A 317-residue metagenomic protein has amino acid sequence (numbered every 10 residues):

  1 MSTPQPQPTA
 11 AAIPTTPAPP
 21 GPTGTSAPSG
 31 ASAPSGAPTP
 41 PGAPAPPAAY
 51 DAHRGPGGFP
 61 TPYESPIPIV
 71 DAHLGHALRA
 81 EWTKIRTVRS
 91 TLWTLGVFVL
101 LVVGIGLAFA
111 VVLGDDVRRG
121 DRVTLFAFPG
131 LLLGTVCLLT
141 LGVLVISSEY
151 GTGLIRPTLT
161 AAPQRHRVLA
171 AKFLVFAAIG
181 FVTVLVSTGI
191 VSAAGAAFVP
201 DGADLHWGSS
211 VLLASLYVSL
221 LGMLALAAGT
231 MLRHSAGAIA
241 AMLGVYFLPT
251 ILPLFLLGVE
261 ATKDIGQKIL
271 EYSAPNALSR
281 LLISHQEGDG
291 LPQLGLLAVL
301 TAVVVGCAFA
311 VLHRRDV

Functional and structural regions predicted by a protein language model:
T3-G24, P28, P34, P40-P41 (+7 more regions): Secretory targeting signals
W82-L100: Membrane-interface helix starts
R89-W93, R167, G237-A238, P292: Residue-level recognition of membrane-helix boundary sites in multi-pass small-molecule transporters
L144-A178, V182: Helix-loop-helix units of permease transmembrane domains in multi-pass membrane transporters, especially ABC
S235-Y272: Transmembrane helix segments
K263-D289: Short, membrane-exposed interhelical loops at transmembrane-helix boundaries
F309-V317: Membrane-interface capping segments at transmembrane-helix boundaries
